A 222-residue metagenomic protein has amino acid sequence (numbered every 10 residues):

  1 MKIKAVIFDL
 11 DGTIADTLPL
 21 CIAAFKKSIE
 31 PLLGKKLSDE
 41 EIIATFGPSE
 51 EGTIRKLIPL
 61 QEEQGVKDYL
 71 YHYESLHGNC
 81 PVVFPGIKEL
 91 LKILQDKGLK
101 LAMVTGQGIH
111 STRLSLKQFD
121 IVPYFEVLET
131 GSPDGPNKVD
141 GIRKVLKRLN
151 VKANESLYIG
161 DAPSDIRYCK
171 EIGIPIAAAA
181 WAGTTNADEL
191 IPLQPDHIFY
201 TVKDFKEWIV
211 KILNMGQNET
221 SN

Functional and structural regions predicted by a protein language model:
M1-F8, N214-N222: Non-catalytic pre-domain segments flanking phosphatase-related domains
I3-L10, I14-E89, K97, V122: N-terminal helical cap/lid subdomain that shapes the substrate entry/recognition surface in HAD-like hydrolases
A5, K138-I166: Conserved Lys-Pro-Asp/Glu-containing loop-to-beta segment of HAD-superfamily phosphomonoesterases, centered on
F25, L90-L116, E129-G131: Substrate-recognition element of Asp-dependent hydrolases with the DxDx(T/V) motif
L37-E41, P123-V127, A153-L157: Short acidic capping loops at alpha-helix termini that bridge into adjacent secondary structure
K88-Q95, I166-K170: Surface-exposed amphipathic alpha-helices with a cationic face
I121-P136: A short, structured active-site edge motif that brings together acidic residues
L157-H197: Acidic, Mg2+-coordinating phosphoryl-transfer loop and its flanking beta/alpha structural elements, shared across
